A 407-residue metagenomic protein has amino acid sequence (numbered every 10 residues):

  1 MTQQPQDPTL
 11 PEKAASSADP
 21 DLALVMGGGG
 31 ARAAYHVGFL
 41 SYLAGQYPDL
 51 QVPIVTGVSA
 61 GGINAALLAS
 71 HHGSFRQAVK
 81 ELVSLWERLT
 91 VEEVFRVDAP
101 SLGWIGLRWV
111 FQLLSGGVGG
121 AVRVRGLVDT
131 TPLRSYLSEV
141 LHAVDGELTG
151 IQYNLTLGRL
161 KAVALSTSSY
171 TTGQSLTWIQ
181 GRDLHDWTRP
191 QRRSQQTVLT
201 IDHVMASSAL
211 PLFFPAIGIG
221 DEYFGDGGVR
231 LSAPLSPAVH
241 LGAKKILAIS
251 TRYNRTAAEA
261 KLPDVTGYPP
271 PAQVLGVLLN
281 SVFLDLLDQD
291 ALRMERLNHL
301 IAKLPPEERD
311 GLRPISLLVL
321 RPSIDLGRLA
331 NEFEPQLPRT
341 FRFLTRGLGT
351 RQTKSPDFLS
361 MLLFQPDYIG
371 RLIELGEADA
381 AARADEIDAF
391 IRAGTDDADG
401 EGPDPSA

Functional and structural regions predicted by a protein language model:
M1-T56, L67-A407: Patatin-like phospholipase
S59: Catalytic nucleophile serine of serine hydrolases, specifically the conserved "nucleophile elbow" pentapeptide
G62-A65: Extended, hydrophobic alpha-helical segments in both membrane/secreted and soluble proteins
